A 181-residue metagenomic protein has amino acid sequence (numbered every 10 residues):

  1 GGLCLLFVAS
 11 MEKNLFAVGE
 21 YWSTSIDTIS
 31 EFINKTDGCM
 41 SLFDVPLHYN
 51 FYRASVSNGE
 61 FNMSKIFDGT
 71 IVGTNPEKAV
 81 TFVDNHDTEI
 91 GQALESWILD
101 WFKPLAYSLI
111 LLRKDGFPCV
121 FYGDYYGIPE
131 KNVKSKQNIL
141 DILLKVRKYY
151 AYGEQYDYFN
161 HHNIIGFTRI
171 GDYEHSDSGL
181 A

Functional and structural regions predicted by a protein language model:
G2-A181: Active-site-proximal helices and loops of the catalytic beta/alpha 8
